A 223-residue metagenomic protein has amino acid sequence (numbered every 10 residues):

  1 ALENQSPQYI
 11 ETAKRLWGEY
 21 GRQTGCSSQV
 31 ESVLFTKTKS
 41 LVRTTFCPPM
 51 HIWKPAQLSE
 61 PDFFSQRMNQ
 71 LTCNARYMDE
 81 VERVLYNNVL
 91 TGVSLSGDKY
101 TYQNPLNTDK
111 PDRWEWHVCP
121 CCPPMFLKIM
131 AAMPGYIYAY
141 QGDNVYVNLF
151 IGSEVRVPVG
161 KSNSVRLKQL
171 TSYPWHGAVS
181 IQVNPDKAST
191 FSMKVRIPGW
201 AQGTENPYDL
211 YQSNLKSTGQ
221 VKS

Functional and structural regions predicted by a protein language model:
A1-S223: Glycan-recognition and catalytic cores of secretory/periplasmic carbohydrate-active enzymes
